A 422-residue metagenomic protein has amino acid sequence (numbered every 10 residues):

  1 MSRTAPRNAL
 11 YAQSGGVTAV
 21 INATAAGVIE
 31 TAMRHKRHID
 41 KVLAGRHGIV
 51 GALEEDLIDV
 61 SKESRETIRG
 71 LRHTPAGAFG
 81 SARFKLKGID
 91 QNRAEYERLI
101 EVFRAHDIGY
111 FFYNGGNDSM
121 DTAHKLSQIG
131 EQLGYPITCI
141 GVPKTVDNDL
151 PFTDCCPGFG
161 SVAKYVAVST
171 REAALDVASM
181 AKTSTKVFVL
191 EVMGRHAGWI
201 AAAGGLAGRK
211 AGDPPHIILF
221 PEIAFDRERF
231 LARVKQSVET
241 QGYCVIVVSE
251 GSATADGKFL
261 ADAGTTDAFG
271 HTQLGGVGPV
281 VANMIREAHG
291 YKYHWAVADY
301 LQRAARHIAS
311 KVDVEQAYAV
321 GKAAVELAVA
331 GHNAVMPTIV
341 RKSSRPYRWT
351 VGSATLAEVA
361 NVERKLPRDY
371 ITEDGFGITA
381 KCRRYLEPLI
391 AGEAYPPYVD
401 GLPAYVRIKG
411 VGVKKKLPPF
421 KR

Functional and structural regions predicted by a protein language model:
M1-S2, E55-G109, D118-S119, R171: Glycine-rich oxoanion-binding loops at beta->alpha junctions
S2-D56: N-terminal phosphate-binding or glycine-rich loops at protein starts, especially the Walker A/P-loop of NTPases
A5-A12, L71-K85, K144-D154, S184-T185 (+1 more regions): Gly-rich Lys/Arg/Thr-decorated short loops/hinges at beta-loop-alpha junctions or inter-strand turns that position
S14-G16, A44-V50, R83-F84, G116-N117 (+6 more regions): Short, ordered loop/turn segments at secondary-structure junctions
T18-V28, A52-L53, A94-E97, N117-K125 (+5 more regions): Short glycine/serine/threonine-rich phosphate/pyrophosphate-binding segments that cradle anionic phosphate groups
V102, Y113-G115, D121-P136, I140 (+1 more regions): Accessory alpha-helical/coil subdomains and C-terminal extensions that flank or cap enzyme catalytic cores
F259-R422: C-terminal non-catalytic interaction/assembly regions of soluble proteins
